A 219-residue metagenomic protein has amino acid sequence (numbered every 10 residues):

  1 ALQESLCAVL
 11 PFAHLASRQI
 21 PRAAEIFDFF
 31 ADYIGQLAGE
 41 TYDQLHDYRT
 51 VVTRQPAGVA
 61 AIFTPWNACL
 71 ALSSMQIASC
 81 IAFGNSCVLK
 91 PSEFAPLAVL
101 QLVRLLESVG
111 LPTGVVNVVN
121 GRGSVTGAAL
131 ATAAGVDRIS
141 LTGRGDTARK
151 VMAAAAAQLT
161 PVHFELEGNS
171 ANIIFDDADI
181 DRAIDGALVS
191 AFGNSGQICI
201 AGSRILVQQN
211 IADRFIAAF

Functional and structural regions predicted by a protein language model:
A1-Y48: N-terminal Rossmann-like NAD(P)+-binding subdomain of aldehyde/semialdehyde dehydrogenases
S5, F63, N117, S140-T142 (+1 more regions): Short beta-strand segments
Y33, F63, V119-R122, T142 (+1 more regions): Conserved residues at the C-terminal ends of beta-strands
E40-T113, D137, D181: Conserved small-residue-rich beta-alpha loop and adjacent elements that most often cradle the phosphate/pyrophosphate
R49-T50, N117-D137: A structured beta-alpha segment of the ubiquitous adenosine-cofactor-binding alpha/beta core
A60, N67, R122-A129, G143-K150 (+1 more regions): Beta-loop-alpha module in the N-terminal Rossmann-like domain of NAD(P)-dependent dehydrogenases, especially those
R138, D146-F219: ALDH superfamily catalytic-core signature
